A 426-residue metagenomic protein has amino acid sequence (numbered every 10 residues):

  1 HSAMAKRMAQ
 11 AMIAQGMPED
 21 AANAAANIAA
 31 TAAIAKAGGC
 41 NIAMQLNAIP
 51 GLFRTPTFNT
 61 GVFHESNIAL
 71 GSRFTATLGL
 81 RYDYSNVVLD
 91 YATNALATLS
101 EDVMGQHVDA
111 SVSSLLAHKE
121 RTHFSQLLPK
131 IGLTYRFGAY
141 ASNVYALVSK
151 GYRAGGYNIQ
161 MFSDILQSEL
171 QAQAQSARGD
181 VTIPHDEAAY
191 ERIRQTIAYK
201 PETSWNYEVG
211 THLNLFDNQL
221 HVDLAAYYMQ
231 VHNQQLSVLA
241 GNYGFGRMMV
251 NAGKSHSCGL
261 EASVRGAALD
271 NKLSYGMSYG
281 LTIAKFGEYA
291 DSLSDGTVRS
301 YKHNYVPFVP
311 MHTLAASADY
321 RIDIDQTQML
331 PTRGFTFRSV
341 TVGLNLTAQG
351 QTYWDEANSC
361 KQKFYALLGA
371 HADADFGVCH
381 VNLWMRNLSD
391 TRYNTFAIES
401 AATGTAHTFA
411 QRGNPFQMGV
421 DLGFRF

Functional and structural regions predicted by a protein language model:
H1, R54-V62, L70, F74 (+16 more regions): Transmembrane beta-barrel architecture of outer-membrane proteins
S2-P50, V88-T122, N158-I197, L236-M249 (+2 more regions): Solvent-exposed loop segments that connect transmembrane elements
V62-I68, L80, H123, I131-Y135 (+9 more regions): Residues on the lipid-exposed face of transmembrane beta-strands in outer-membrane beta-barrel proteins
S72-A76, Q219-H232, G246-E356, D421-R425: Gram-negative outer-membrane beta-barrel transporters
R136-G138, N143-S149, R153, Q160 (+4 more regions): Membrane-embedded beta-barrel scaffold of Gram-negative outer-membrane proteins
F137-A139, K150, L213-D217, G266-D270 (+3 more regions): A generic beta-sheet turn/junction motif
Y152, S274, A290, D325 (+3 more regions): C-terminal beta-signal and adjacent terminal beta-strands/loops of Gram-negative outer-membrane beta-barrel proteins
